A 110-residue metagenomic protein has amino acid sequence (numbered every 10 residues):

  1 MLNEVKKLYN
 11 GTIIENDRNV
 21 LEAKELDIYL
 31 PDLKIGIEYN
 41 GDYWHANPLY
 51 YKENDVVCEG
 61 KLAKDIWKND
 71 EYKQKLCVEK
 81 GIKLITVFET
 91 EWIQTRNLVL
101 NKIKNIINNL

Functional and structural regions predicted by a protein language model:
M1-L110: Nucleic-acid endo/exonuclease domains
